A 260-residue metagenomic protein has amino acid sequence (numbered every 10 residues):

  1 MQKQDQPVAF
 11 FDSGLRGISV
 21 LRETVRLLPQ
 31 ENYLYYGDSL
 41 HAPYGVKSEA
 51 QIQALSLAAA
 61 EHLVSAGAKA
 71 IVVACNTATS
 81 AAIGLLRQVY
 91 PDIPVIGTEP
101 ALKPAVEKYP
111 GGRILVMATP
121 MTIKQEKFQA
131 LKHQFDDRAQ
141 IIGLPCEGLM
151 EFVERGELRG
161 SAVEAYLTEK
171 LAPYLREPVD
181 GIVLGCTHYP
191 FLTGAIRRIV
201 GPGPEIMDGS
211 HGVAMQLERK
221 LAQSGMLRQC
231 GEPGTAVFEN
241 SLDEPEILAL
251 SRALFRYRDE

Functional and structural regions predicted by a protein language model:
M1-E260: Non-catalytic structural scaffold of enzyme domains
